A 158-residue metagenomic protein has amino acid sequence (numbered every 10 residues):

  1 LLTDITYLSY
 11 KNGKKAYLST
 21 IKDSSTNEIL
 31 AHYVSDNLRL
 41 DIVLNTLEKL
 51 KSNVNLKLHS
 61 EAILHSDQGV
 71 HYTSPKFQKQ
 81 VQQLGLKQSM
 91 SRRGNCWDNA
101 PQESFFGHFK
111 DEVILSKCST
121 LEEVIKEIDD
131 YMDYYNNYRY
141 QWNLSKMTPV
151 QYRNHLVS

Functional and structural regions predicted by a protein language model:
L2-L30, D36: An active-site-proximal beta-strand-loop segment
G13-K14, T73-P75: Catalytic cores and conserved motifs of cyclic dinucleotide signaling enzymes
K14, H32-K57: Active-site beta-loop-alpha junctions of metal-dependent nucleic acid enzymes, especially the RNase H-like/DDE
K57-T73, R92, M147-T148: Acidic/histidine-rich, metal-coordinating catalytic segments
I63-Q68, Q82-A100, K117-S119: RNase H-like polynucleotidyl transferase catalytic core
P75, K79-L86, K110-S158: C-terminal domain-tail junction helix/linker
P101-K110: Short amphipathic alpha-helical "interface-anchor" segments enriched in bulky aromatics
